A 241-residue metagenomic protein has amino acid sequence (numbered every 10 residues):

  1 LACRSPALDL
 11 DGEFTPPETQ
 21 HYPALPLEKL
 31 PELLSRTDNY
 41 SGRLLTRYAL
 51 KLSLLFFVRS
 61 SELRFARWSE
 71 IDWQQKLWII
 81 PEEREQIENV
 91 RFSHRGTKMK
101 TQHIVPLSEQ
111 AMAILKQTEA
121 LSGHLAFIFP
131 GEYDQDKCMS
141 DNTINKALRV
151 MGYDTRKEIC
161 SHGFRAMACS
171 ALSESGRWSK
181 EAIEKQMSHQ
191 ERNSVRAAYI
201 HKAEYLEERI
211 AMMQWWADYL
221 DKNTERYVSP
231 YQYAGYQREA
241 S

Functional and structural regions predicted by a protein language model:
L1-P6, S53-I79, W178-A182: Short, charged phosphate-coordinating catalytic segments
P6-P17, F65-Q117, E191-S194: Conserved tyrosine-mediated DNA breakage-rejoining catalytic core shared by Y-recombinases
L8-L45, L55-V58, A66, E83 (+2 more regions): Long, amphipathic, Lys/Arg-enriched alpha-helical "connector/arm" segment
F14-Q20, Q110-K146, R156, A197-H201 (+1 more regions): Major-groove DNA-contacting interfaces characterized by cationic-aromatic clusters
P16-T19, A24, I80-I87, M112 (+2 more regions): Catalytic-site neighborhood detector that most strongly recognizes the C-terminal catalytic loop/helix of tyrosine
T19, P23, I87-K116, L125-L148 (+3 more regions): C-terminal catalytic core of Y-nucleophile DNA break-rejoin enzymes
S35-T46, V105, Q117-D136, N142-K185 (+2 more regions): Short, basic (Lys/Arg/His-rich) helix/loop patches that form interaction surfaces in the mid-to-C-terminal regions
Y48-K51: Short amphipathic alpha helix immediately N-terminal
